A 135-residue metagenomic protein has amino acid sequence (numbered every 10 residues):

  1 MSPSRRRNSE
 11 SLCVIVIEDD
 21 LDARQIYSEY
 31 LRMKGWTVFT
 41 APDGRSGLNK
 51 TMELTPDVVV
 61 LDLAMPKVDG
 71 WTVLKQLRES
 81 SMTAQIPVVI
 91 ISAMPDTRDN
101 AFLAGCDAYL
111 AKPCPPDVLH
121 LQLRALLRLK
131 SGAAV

Functional and structural regions predicted by a protein language model:
M1-I15, D117-V135: Non-catalytic signal-transmission and effector/linker regions of two-component phosphorelay proteins
E18, S92: Conserved acidic carboxylate
Q25-M33: Charged docking surfaces used in two-component/phosphorelay signaling
G35-P42, K50: Short hydrophobic/Thr-rich beta-strand motif most characteristic of the beta2 strand and flanking loop of CheY-like
L54-V60: Active-site beta3 strand of CheY-like receiver
M65: Receiver (REC) domain active-site loop signature in two-component systems and cognate sites in sensor histidine kinases
K112: A Lys-centered signature of the CheY-like receiver
